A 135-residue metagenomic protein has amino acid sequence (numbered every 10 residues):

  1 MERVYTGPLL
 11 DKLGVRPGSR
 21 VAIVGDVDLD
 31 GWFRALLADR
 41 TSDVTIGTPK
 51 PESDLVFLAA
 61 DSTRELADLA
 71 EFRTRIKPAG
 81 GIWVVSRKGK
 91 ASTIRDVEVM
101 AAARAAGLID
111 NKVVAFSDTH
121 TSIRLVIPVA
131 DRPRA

Functional and structural regions predicted by a protein language model:
M1-V15: Class I SAM-dependent methyltransferase Rossmann-like catalytic core, especially the SAM/SAH-binding loop
L13, G18-V27: Conserved class I S-adenosyl-L-methionine
I23-D28, A59-T63: Structural motif
D28-R34, A91-I94: Short, charged/polar "capping" segments at the starts of alpha-helices and the immediately preceding loops
S42-S53: Short acidic low-complexity segments
R64-E98: Mid-chain, well-packed structural core segment of small domains
R95-V114: Conserved Class I S-adenosyl-L-methionine
L108-A135: Class I S-adenosyl-L-methionine
